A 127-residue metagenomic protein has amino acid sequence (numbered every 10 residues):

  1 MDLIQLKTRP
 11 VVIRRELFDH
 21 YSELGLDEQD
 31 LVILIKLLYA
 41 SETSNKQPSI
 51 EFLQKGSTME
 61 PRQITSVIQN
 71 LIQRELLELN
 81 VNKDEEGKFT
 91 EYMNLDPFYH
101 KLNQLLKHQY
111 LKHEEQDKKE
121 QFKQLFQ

Functional and structural regions predicted by a protein language model:
M1-S41: Short recognition helix of helix-turn-helix/winged-helix DNA-binding domains
L37, L53-Q54, N80, Y92-M93: Intrinsic N-terminal pre-sequences and regulatory tails
K46-M59: A short alpha-helical element within helix-turn-helix/winged-helix DNA-binding domains across DNA-binding proteins
I64, I72-E85: A short, conserved structural fragment
V67: Residues in the recognition helix of alpha-helical DNA-binding motifs
V81-T90, H100: Short, Lys/Arg-rich nucleic-acid/phosphate-binding segment
E91-F126: Short, amphipathic alpha-helical interaction segments positioned at domain boundaries
